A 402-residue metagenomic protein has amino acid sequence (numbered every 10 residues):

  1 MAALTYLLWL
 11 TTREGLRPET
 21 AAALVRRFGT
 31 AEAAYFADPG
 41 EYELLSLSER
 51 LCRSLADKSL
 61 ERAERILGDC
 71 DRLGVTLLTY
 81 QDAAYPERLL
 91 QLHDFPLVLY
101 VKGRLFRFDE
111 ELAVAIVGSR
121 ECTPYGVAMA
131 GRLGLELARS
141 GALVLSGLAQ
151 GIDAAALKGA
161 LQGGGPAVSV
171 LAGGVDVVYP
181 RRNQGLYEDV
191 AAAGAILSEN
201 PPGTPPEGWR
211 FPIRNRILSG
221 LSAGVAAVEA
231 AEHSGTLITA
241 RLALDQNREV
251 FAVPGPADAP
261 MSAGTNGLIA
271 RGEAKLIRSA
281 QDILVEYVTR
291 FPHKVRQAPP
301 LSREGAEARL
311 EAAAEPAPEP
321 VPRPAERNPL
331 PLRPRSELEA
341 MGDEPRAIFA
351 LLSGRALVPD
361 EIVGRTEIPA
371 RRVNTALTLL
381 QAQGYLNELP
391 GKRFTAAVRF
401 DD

Functional and structural regions predicted by a protein language model:
M1-A84, L268-R271, Y385, K392: Short, small/acidic-rich helices and loops at N termini and domain boundaries of DNA replication/processing enzymes
M1-L4, D71, T79-D402: Glycine-biased, small-residue-rich flexible motifs in mid-sequence functional cores and linkers
